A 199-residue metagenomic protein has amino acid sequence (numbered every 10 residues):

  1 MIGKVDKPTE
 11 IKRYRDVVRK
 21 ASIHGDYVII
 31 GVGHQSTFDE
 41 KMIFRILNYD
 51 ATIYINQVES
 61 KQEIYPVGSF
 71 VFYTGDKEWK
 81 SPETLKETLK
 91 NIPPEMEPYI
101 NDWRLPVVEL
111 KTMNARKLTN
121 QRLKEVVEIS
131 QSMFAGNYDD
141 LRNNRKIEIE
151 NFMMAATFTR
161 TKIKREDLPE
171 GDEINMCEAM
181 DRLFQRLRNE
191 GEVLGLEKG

Functional and structural regions predicted by a protein language model:
M1-K198: Elongated, amphipathic alpha-helical interaction scaffolds
